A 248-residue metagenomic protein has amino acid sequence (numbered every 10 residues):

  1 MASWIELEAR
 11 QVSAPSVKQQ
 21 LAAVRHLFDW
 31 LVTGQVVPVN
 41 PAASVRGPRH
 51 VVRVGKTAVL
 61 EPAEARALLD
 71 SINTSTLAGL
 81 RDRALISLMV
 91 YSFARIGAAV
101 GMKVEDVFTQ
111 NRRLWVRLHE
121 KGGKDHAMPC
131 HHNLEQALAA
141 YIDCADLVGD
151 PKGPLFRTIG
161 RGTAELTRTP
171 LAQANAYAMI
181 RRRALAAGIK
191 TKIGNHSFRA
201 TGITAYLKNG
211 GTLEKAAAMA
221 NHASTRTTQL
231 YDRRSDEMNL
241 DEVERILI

Functional and structural regions predicted by a protein language model:
M1-I248: Conserved catalytic core of the tyrosine transesterase superfamily
